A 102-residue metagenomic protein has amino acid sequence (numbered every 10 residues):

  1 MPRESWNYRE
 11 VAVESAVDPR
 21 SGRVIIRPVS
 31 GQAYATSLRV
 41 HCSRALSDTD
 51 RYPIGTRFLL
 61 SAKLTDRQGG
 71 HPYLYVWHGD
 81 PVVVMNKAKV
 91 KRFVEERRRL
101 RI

Functional and structural regions predicted by a protein language model:
M1-R20: Structural detector for short beta-strands of small beta-barrel domains
R9, V24, M85-N86, F93 (+1 more regions): Long, non-globular segments of proteins
A16, V29-G31: Intrinsically disordered, low-complexity regulatory regions of nuclear DNA-binding proteins
P19-R27: Short aromatic-glycine-enriched beta-strand elements
S30, R44-L46, A62-D66: Short glycine-rich, polar/acidic loop-and-turn segments at beta strand-coil junctions
A33-S43: Short, structured beta-strand/loop micro-motifs enriched in basic residues and often containing a Trp
R44-L60: Short nucleic-acid-contacting surface segments enriched for D/E, G, S/T with interspersed K/R
T65-R97: OB-fold/S1-family single-stranded nucleic acid-binding modules
